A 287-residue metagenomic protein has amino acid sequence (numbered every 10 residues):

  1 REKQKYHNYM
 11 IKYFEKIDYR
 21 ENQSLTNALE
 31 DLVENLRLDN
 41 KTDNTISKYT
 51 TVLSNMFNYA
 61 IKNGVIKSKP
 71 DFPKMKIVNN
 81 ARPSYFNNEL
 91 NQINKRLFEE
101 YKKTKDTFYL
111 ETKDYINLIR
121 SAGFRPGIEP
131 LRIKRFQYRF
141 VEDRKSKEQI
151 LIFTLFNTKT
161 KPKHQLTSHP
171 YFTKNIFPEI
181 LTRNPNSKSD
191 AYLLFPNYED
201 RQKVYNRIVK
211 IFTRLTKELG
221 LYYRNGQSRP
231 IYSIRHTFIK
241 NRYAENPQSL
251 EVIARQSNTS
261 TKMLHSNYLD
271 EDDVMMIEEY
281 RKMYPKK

Functional and structural regions predicted by a protein language model:
R1-Y59, P73-K76, N94: Short, Lys/Arg-enriched alpha-helical recognition elements, typified by the DNA-recognition helix
D43, S47, I66-K67, F72-G127: Basic, Lys/Arg- and aromatic-enriched nucleic-acid-binding interface segment
N58-K67, I119-Q149: Short, charged phosphate-coordinating catalytic segments
S84, N157-K161, S257-K282: Catalytic-site neighborhood detector that most strongly recognizes the C-terminal catalytic loop/helix of tyrosine
Y101-D106, N186-S189, V209-R255, T261-K262: Short, basic (Lys/Arg/His-rich) helix/loop patches that form interaction surfaces in the mid-to-C-terminal regions
L131-I176: Conserved tyrosine-mediated DNA breakage-rejoining catalytic core shared by Y-recombinases
E142, N186-S189, Y198-E199, K282-K287: C-terminal secondary-structure termini that scaffold catalytic or DNA-interacting sites
N157-P178, S189-R214, P230: C-terminal catalytic core of Y-nucleophile DNA break-rejoin enzymes
